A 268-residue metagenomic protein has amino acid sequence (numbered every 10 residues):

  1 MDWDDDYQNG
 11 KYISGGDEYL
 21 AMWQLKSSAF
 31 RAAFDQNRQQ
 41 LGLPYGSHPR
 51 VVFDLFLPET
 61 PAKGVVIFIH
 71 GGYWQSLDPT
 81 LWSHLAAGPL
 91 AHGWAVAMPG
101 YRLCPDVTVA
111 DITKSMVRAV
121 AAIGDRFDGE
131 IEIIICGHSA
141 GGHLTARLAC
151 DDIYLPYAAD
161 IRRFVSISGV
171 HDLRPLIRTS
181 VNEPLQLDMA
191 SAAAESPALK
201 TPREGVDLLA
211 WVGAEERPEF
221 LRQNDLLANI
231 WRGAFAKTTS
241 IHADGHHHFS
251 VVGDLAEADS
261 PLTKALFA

Functional and structural regions predicted by a protein language model:
D6-T60: N-terminal cap/lid segment of alpha/beta-hydrolase-fold proteins
E59-P89: Short, surface-exposed "cap/lid" segments of acyl-processing enzymes
I69, I167, A243-H246: Alpha/beta-hydrolase
I69-Y73, S139, G169, G213: Glycine-rich His-Gly loop
L77-A86, A97-E132: Catalytic nucleophile-loop/oxyanion-hole region of alpha/beta-hydrolase and closely related hydrolase-like folds
R118-V181: Primarily recognizes the serine-hydrolase "nucleophile elbow" in alpha/beta-hydrolase and SGNH/GDSL folds
R163, G169-R178, M189-D225: The feature captures the conserved acid-bearing segment of alpha/beta-hydrolase catalytic domains
L221, D225, R232-A268: C-terminal catalytic histidine-bearing segment of alpha/beta-hydrolase fold enzymes
